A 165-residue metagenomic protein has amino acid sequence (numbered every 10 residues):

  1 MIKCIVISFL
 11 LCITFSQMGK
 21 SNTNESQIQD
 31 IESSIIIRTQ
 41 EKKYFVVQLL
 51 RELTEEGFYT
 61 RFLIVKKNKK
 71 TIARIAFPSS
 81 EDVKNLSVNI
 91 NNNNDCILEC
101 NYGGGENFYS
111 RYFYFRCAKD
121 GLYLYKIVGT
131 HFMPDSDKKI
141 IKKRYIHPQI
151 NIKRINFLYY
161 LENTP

Functional and structural regions predicted by a protein language model:
M1-N24: Bacterial Sec-dependent N-terminal signal peptides
F9-L10, S21, N94-P165: Acidic, small-residue rich beta-repeat scaffolds with periodic aromatic anchors
G19-K42: Short N-terminal segments immediately surrounding and downstream of signal-peptide cleavage
I35-R51, N91-Y102: Acidic/hydrophobic-patterned starts of short beta strands in beta-sheet-rich repeat architectures
T39-P78: N-terminal, post-signal-peptide region of Sec/Tat-exported proteins
F45, F58-R61, V83, N107-Y112: Short, surface-exposed coil-to-beta transition loops
D82-V88: Repeated scaffold domains used in trafficking and secretory/extracellular systems, primarily beta-propellers
